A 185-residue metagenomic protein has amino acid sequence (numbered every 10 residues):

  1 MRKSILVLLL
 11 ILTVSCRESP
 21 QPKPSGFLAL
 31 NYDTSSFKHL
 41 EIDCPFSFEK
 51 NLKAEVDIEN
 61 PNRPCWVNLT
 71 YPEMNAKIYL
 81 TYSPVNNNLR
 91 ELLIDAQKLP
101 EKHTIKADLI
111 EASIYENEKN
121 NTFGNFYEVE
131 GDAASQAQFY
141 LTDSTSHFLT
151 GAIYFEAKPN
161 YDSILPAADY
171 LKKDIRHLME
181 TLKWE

Functional and structural regions predicted by a protein language model:
M1-R17: Sec-dependent bacterial lipoprotein signal peptides
C16-A76, N88-K102, K106-N121, A133 (+2 more regions): N-terminal targeting sequences that direct proteins away from the cytosol to non-cytosolic compartments
Y79-T81: Transmembrane beta-strand segments that form the barrel wall of outer-membrane beta-barrel proteins
F123-Q136: Short, Gly/Ser/Thr-enriched beta-strand-loop segments that form substrate-interacting elements of hydrolase/peptidase
F126, T150-A152: Beta-strand secondary-structure signal
Q136-T142: Hydrophobic/aromatic beta-strand elements that line small-molecule binding cavities or substrate pockets in beta-rich
S146-F148: Conserved functional acidic sites
